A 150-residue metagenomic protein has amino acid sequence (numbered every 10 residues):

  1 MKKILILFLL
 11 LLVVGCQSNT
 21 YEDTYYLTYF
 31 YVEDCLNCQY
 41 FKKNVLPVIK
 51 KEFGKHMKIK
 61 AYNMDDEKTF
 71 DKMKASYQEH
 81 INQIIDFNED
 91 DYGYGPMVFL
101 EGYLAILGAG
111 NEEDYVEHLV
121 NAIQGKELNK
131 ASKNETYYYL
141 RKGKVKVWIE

Functional and structural regions predicted by a protein language model:
M1-I4: Positively charged n-region of N-terminal signal peptides that target proteins for export
L12-G15: C-terminal motif of bacterial Sec signal peptides marking the signal peptidase cleavage site
T20-C35: Short active-site neighborhood of thiol/selenol oxidoreductases, capturing the structured segment around
E33-Y40, P96-M97: C-type cytochrome heme c attachment motif
C38-F53: Typically the conserved alpha-helix immediately C-terminal to a functionally engaged Cys/Sec in thioredoxin-like
G54-K74: Thiol-based oxidoreductase modules, predominantly thioredoxin-like and allied folds used for disulfide exchange
K72-I85: N-terminal post-signal-peptidase region of extra-cytosolic proteins
D91-R141: Non-catalytic, surface beta->alpha helical segment in thiol-disulfide oxidoreductase systems
